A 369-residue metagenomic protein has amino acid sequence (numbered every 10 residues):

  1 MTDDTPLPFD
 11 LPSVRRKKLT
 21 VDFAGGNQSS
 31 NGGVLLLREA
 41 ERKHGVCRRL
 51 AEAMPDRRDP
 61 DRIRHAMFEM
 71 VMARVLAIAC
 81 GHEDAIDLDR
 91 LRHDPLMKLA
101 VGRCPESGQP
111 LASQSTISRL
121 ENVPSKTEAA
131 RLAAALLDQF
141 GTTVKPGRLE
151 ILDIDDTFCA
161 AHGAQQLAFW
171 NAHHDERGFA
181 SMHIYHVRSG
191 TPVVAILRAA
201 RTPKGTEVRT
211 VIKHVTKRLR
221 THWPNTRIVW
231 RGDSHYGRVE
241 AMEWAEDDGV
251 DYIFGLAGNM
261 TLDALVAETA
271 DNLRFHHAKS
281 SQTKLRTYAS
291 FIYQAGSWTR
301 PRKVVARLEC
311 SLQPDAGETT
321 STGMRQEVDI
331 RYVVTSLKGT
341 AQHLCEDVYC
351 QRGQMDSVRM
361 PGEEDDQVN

Functional and structural regions predicted by a protein language model:
M1-P203, R209-H222: Dynamic "connector" segments at or just before major functional cores
T5-L19, D251-E364: An anionic, glycine-rich sequence signature occurring as long contiguous blocks
M54-I63, A341-Y349, D365-N369: Short, solvent-exposed helix-loop connector elements
M97-K98, C159-A161, T191, T202 (+6 more regions): Flexible loop/turn segments at secondary-structure boundaries
L149-I151, R227-V229, D251-I253: Structural preference for beta-strand elements that scaffold enzyme active sites
D155, R227-G237: Acidic/histidine-rich, metal-coordinating catalytic segments
Q166-W170, W244-V250, A267-N272: Short secondary-structure boundary/capping segments
H174-R177, K213, D247-L262: Acidic, His- and aromatic-enriched active-site or binding-groove loops in soluble protein domains that engage sugars
